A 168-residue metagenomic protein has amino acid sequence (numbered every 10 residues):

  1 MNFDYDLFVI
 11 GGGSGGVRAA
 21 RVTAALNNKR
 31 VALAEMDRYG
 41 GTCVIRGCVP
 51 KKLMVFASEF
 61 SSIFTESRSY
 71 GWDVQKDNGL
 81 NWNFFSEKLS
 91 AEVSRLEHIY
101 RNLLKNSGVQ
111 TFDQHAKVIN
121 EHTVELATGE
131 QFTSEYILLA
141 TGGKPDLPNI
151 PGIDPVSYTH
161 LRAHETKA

Functional and structural regions predicted by a protein language model:
N2-Y5, V22, L26-K29, A34-S157 (+1 more regions): Glycine-rich flavin
G11-G13, M36: Glycine-rich Rossmann-fold phosphate-binding loop(s) that bind the pyrophosphate of adenine dinucleotide cofactors
G16: N-terminal Rossmann-fold NAD(P) dinucleotide-binding loop
A163-A168: A short, hydrophobic C-terminal helix/tail in secreted or cell-surface proteins
